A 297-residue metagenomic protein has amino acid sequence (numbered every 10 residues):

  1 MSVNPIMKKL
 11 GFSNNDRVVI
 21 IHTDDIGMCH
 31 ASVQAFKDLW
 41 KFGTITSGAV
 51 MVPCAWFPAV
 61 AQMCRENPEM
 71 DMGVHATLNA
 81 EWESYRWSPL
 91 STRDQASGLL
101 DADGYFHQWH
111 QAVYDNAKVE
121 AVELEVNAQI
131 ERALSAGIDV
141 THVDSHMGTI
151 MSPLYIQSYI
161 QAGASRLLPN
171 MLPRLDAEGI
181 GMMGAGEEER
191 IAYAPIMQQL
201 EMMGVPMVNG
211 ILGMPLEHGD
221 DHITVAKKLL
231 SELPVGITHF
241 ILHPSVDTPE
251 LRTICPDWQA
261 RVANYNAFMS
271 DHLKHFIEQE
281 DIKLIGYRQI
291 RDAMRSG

Functional and structural regions predicted by a protein language model:
L10-E83: Active-site beta->alpha N-cap acidic-glycine motif
V18-C29, Q111-E123: Active-site mouth loops of central-metabolism enzymes
V18-I20, I45-A49, E69-H75, V140-D144 (+4 more regions): Structural preference for beta-strand elements that scaffold enzyme active sites
D24-I26, P53, H75-E81, H146-G148 (+4 more regions): Active-site beta-loop-alpha junctions enriched in small/polar residues
F36-F42, F57-D71, S88-D101, S135 (+2 more regions): Acidic (Asp/Glu)-rich catalytic clusters
Y85-Y114, P256-Q259: Active-site gating loops and adjacent loop-to-helix segments of metal-dependent hydrolytic enzymes
V119-E201, L216-H222, K227, S231: Catalytic domains of cell-wall/extracellular-matrix polysaccharide-remodeling enzymes, centered on de-N-acetylation
M171, I254-G297: C-terminal domain-boundary segment and adjacent tail
